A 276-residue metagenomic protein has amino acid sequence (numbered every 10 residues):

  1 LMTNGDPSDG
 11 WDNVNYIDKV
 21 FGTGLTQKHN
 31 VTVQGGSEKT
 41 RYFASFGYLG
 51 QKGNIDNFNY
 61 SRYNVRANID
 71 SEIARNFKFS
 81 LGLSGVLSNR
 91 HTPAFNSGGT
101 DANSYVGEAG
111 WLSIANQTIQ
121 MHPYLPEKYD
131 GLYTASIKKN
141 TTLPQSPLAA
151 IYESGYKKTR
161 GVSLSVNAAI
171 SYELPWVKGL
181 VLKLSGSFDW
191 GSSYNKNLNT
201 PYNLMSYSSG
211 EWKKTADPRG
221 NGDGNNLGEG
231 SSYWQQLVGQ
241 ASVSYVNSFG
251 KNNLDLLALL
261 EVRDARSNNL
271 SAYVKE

Functional and structural regions predicted by a protein language model:
L1-D12, G53-Y60, N64, N68-S163 (+2 more regions): Surface-exposed loop/interface segments of Gram-negative outer-membrane beta-barrel transport/assembly proteins
L1-D56, A94-S97: Residues embedded in well-ordered regular secondary structure
T26, S37-E38, E72-A74, E173-V177 (+1 more regions): Outer-membrane beta-barrel channels and translocator barrels
K28, S163-S165: Intrinsic-disorder/low-complexity, polar/charged segments enriched in Ser/Thr/Lys/Arg/Asp/Glu/Gln
T32-Q34, S45, N68, N167-S171 (+2 more regions): Outer-membrane beta-barrel architecture
K39-R41, S163, G179-L180: Secondary-structure boundary/capping motif
A44, K138-T142, A168: Generic structural signal marking isolated hydrophobic packing positions within regular secondary structure
V166-K183: Short, charged helix-to-loop "capping" segments that act as catalytic/coupling loops
